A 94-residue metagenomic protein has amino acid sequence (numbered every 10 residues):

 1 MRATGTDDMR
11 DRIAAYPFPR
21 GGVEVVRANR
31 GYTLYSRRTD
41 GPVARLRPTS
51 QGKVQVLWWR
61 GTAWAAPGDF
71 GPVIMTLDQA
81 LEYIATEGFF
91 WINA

Functional and structural regions predicted by a protein language model:
M1-G5, W58-A94: Mixed-charge, Lys/Arg-enriched low-complexity segments
M1-R38: Negatively charged, low-complexity tracts enriched in Asp/Glu with abundant Ser/Thr
M9, P42, T76-L77: Amphipathic alpha-helical interface surfaces
P17-P19, P42, P67, P72: Proline-rich intrinsically disordered, low-complexity coils
V23, R27, G52-R60, I92-N93: Broad hydrophobic/π-residue packing in well-ordered secondary structure
Y35-R60: Short, conserved beta-strand/beta-arch hydrophobic-aromatic motifs that form part of recognition grooves or interface
